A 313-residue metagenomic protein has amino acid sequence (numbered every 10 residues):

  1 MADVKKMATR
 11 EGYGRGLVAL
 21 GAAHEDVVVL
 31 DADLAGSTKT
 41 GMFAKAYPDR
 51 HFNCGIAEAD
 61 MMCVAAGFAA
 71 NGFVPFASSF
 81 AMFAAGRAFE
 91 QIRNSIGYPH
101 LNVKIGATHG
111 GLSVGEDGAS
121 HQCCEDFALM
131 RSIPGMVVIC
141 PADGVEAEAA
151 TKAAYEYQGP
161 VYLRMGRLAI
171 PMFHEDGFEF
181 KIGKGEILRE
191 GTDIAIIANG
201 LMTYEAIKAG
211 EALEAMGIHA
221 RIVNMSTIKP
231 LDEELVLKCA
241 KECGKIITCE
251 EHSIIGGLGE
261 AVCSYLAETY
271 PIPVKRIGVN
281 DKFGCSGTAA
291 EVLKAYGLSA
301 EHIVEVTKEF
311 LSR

Functional and structural regions predicted by a protein language model:
M1-R164, A169, H302: Thiamine diphosphate
E11, A23-D26, L34-K45, V114-G115 (+1 more regions): Thiamine diphosphate
